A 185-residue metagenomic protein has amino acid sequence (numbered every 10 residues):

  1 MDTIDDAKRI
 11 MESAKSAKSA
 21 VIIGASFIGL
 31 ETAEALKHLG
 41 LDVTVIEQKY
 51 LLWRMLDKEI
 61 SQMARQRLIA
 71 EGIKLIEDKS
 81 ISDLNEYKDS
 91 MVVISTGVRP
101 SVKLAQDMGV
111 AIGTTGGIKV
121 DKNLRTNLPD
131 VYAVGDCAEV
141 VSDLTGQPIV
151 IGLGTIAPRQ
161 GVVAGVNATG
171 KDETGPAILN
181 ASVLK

Functional and structural regions predicted by a protein language model:
M1-K15, N85-V163: FAD-site-proximal beta/loop scaffold in flavoenzymes
D6, L52, V141, T174-P176: Glycine-rich flavin
E12-K15, E34, H38, Q66 (+2 more regions): Short, well-ordered alpha-helices that flank and scaffold nucleotide-derived cofactor binding pockets
S19-V21, F27-S82, G154-I156, P176-K185: Rossmann-like dinucleotide-binding cores of NAD(P)H-dependent redox enzymes
I22-I23, E77, V120, A133: General beta-strand structural signal in soluble alpha/beta enzymes
L144-G152, V166-K185: Active-site-proximal substrate-binding core of FAD-dependent oxidoreductases
